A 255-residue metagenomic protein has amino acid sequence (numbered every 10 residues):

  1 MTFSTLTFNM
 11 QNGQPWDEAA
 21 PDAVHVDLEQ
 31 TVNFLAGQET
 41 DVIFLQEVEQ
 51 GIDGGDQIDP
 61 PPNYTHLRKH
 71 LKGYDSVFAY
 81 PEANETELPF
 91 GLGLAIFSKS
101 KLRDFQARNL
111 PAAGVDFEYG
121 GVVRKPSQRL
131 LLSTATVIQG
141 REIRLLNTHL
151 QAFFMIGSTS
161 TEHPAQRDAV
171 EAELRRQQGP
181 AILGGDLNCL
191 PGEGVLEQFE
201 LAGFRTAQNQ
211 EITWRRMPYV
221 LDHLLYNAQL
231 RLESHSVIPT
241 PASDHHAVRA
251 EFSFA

Functional and structural regions predicted by a protein language model:
M1-H70, S76-L88, P164-D168: N-terminal, active-site-proximal structural segment of metallo-dependent hydrolase catalytic domains
T2-D17, Q106-R108, E142-A152: Active-site-proximal beta-strand elements of phosphoester/diester hydrolases
F8, L45-Q46, T148, G184-D186: Active-site flanking residues adjacent to catalytic metal/cofactor-binding acidic residues
G13-P15, Q50-D53, E85-T86, A152-I156 (+2 more regions): Active-site environment of divalent metal-dependent phosphoester hydrolases
Q14-D22, Q50-I52, L110-R124, L150-T161: Surface-exposed cleft-lining segments at the edges of enzyme active sites
Q46-E142, S236-P239: Structured beta-strand-rich core segments of catalytic domains in phosphoester-bond hydrolases
L130-L146, T159-G184, L196: His/acidic metal-ligating clusters that form di-metal
A172-I182, L187-A255: Metal-dependent phosphoester-hydrolase catalytic domains
